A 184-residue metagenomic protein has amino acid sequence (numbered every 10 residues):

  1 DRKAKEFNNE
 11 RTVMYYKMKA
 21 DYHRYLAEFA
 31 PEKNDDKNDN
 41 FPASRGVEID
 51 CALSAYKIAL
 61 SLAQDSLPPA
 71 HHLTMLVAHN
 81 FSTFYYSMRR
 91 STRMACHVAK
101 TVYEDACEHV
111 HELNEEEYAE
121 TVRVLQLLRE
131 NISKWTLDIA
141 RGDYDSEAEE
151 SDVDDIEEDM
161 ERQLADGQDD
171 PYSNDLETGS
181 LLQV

Functional and structural regions predicted by a protein language model:
D1-R2, R24-I58: Short coil/linker segments at helix-helix boundaries
D1-T12, L62-A70, H109-E116: Flexible helix-coil transition and linker loops at the boundaries of alpha-helical arrays
N8, F41, E48, L67-A70 (+3 more regions): Short coil/turn linker motifs that delimit alpha-helical repeat modules in TPR/alpha-solenoid proteins
N9-K33, H72-M88, R123-K134: Amphipathic alpha-helical repeat scaffolds of TPR domains
A95-H111: TPR/TPR-like (Sel1-like) alpha-helical repeat modules
L125-E157: Intrinsically disordered, low-complexity regulatory regions with latent secondary structure
Y144-L176: Acidic, Ser/Thr-interspersed intrinsically disordered low-complexity regions
